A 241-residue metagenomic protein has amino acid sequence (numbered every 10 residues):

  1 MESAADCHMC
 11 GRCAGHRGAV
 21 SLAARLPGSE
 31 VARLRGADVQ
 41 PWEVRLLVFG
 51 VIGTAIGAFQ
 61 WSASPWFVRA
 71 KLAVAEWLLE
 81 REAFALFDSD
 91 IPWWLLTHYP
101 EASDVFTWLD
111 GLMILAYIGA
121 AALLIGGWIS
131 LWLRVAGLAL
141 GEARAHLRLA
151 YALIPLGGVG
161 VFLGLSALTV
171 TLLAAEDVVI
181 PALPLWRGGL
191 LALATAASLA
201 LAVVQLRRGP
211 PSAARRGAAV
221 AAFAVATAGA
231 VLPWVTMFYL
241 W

Functional and structural regions predicted by a protein language model:
M1-W241: Non-ligating segments of multi-cofactor redox enzymes
